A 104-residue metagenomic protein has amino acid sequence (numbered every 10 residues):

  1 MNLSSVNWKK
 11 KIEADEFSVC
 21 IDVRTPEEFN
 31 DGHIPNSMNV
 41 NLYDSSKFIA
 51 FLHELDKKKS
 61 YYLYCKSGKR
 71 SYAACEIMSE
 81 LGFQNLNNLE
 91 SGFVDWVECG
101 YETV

Functional and structural regions predicted by a protein language model:
M1-V19, P26-S60, K66-V104: Rhodanese-like catalytic fold shared by cysteine-dependent sulfurtransferases and DSP/PTP-type phosphatases
